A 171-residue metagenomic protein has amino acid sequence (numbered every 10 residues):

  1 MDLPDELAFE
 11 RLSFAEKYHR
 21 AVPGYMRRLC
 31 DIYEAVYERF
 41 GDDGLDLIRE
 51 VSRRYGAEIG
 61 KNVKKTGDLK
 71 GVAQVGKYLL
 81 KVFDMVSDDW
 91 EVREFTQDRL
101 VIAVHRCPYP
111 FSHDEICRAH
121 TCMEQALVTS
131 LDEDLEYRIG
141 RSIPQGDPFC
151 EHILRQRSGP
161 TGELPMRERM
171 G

Functional and structural regions predicted by a protein language model:
M1-R99, A103-C122, T129-G171: N-terminal accessory segment detector
